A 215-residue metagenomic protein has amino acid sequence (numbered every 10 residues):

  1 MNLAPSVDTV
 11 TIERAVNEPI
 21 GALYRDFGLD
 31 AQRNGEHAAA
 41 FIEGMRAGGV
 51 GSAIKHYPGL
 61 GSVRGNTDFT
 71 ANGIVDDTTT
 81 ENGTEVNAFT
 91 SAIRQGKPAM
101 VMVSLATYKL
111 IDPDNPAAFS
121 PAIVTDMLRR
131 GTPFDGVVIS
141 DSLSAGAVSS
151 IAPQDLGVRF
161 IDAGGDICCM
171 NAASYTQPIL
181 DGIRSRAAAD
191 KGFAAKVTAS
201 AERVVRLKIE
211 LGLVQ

Functional and structural regions predicted by a protein language model:
M1-R46, V63: A substrate-binding/cap region within the structured catalytic cores of diverse enzymes
M1-S6, S52-I54, M100, F193-A199: Surface-exposed patches in mature extracellular/periplasmic domains of secreted proteins
A15-V16, R64-G65, I209-L213: Secretory-pathway/luminal and periplasmic proteins that interact with or process carbohydrate-rich
A22, A53-K55, R206: N-terminal hydrophobic or amphipathic segments with adjacent small-residue motifs that include Sec signal peptides
Q32-A188, G192: Second-shell residues forming the walls of enzyme active-site clefts
K191-Q215: Mid-to-C-terminal alpha-helical segments outside catalytic/metal-binding sites
